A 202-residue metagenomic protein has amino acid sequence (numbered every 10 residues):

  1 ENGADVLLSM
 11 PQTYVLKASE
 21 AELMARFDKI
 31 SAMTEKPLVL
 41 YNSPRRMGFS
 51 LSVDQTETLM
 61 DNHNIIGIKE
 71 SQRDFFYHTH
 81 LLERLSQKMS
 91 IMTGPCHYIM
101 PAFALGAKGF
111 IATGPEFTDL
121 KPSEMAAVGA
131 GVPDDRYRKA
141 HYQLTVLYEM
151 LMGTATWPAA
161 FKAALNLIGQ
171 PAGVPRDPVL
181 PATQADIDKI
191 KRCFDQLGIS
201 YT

Functional and structural regions predicted by a protein language model:
E1-S50: Active-site beta->alpha loop and helix N-cap motifs at the rims of alpha/beta catalytic domains
E1-V6, N64-I65, I168: Short, electropositive alpha-helical surface patch
K29-M33, P44-M152: Catalytic alpha/beta core domains of metabolic enzymes, predominantly
G106, Q143-L180: Conserved short secondary-structure transition element at the edge of the structured enzyme core that lines
Q170-T202: Flexible C-terminal active-site loop/helix
